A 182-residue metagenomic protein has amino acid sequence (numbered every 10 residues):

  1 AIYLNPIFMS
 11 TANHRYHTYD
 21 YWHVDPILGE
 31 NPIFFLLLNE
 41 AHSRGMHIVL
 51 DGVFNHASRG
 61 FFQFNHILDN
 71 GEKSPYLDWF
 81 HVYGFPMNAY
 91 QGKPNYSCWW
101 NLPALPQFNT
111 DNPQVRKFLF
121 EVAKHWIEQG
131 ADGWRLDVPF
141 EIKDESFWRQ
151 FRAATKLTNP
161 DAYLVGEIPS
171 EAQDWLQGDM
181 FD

Functional and structural regions predicted by a protein language model:
A1-L36, M46, E145, F151: Aromatic-lined carbohydrate-binding/catalytic grooves of carbohydrate-active enzymes
Y3, V49, R135-D137: Conserved beta-strand positions in the central sheet of alpha/beta enzyme cores
N13-D25, F54-G92, A153, W175-D182: Aromatic- and acidic-residue-enriched segments that line the glycan-binding/catalytic groove of carbohydrate-active
H17-N31, N101-R116, D132-I142: The substrate-binding groove and active-site-proximal loops of carbohydrate-active enzymes, especially glycoside
L38, H42-R44, H56, F61-E72 (+2 more regions): Active-site-proximal helices and loops of the catalytic beta/alpha 8
G92-W99: Catalytic pocket of metal/acid-base enzymes, prominently hydrolases
